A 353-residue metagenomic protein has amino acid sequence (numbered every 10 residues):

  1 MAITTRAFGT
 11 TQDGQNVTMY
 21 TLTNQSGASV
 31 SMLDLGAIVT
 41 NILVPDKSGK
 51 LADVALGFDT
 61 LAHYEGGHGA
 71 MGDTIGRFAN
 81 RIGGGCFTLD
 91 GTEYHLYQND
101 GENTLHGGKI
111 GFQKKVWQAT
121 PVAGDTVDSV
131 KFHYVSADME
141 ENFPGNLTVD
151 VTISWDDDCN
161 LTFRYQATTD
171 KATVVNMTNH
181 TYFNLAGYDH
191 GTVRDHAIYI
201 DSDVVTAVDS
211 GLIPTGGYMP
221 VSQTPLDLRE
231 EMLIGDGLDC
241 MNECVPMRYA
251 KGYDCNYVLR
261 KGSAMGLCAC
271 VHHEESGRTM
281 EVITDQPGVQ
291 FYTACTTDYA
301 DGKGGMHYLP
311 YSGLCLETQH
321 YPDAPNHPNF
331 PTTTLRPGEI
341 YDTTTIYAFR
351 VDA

Functional and structural regions predicted by a protein language model:
M1-A353: An exposed, glycine/acidic-rich loop-and-rim segment of catalytic or binding clefts
